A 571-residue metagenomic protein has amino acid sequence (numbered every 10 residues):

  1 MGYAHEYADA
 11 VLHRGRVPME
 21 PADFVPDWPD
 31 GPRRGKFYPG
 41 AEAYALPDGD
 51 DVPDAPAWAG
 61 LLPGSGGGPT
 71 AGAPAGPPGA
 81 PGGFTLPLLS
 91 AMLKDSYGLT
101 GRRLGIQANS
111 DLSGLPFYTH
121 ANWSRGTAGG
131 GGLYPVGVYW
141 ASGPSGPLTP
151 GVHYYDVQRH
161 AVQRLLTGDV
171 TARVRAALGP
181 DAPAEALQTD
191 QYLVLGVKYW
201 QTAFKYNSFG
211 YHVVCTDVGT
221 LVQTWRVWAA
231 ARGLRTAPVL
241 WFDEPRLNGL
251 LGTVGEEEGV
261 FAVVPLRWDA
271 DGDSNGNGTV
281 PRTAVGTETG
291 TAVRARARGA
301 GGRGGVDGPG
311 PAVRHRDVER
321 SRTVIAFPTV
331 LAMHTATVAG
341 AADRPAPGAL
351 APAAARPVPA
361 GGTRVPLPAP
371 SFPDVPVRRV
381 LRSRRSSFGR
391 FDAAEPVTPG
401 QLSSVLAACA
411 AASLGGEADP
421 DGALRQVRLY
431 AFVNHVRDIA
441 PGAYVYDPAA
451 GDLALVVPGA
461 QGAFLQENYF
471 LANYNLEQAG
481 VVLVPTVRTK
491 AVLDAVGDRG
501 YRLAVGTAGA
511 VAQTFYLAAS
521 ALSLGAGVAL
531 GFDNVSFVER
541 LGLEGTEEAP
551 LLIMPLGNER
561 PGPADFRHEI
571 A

Functional and structural regions predicted by a protein language model:
M1-T514, L522-A571: N-terminal accessory segments that position/regulate proteins before the catalytic core
